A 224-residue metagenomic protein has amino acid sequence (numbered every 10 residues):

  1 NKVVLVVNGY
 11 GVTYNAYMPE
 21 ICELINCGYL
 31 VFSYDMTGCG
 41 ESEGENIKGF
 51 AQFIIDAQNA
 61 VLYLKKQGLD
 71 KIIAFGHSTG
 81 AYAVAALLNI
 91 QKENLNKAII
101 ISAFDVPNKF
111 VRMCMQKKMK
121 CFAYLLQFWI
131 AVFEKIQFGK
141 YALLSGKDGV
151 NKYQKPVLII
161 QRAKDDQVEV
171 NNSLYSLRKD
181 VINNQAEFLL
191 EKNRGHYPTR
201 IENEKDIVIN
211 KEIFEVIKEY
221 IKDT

Functional and structural regions predicted by a protein language model:
G9-E23: The serine-hydrolase catalytic nucleophile loop
T13, C39-G68: Catalytic nucleophile-loop/oxyanion-hole region of alpha/beta-hydrolase and closely related hydrolase-like folds
E20, K155, E169-K179: Short alpha-helix in the alpha/beta-hydrolase fold that links the catalytic acid
L24-E43: Conserved alpha/beta-hydrolase
G76-V84: Gly/Ala-rich beta-loop-alpha elbow adjacent to hydrolase catalytic centers
A86-G139: Hydrolase active-site cap/lid region
Y153, I159-Q161, D165: Short beta-strand/loop motif that positions the catalytic acidic residue of the alpha/beta-hydrolase fold
R194-I209: Catalytic histidine-centered segment of alpha/beta-hydrolase-like enzymes
